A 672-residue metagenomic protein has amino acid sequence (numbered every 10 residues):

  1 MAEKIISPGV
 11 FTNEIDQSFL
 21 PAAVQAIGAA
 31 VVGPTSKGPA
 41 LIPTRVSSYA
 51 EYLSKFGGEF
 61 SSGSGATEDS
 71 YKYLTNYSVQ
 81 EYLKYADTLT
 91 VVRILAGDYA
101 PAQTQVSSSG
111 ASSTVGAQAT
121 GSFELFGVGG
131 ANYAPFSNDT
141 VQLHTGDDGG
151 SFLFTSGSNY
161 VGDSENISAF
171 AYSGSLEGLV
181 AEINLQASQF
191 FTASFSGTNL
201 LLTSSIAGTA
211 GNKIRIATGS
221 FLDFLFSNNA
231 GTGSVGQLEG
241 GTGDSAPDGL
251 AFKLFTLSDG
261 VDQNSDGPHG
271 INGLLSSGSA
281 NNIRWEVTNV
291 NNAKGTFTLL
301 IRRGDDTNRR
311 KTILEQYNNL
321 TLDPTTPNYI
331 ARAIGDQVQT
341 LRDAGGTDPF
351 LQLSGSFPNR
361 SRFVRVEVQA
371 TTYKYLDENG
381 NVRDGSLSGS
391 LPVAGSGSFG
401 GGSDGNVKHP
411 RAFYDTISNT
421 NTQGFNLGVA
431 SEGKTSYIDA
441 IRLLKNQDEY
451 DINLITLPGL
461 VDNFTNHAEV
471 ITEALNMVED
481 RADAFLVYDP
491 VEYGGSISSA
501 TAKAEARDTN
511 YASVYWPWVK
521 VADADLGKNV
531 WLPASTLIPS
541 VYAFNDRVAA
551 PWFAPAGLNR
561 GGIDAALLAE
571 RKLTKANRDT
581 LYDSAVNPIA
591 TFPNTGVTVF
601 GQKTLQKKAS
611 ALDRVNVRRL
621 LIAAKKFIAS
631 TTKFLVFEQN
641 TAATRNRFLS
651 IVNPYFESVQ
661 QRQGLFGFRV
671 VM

Functional and structural regions predicted by a protein language model:
M1-Q105, S109, S158, S175 (+5 more regions): Structured, hydrophobic secondary-structure cores that serve as assembly/anchoring elements
T44-S61, T67-L89, I94-A100, S108-D223 (+3 more regions): Extended, beta-strand-rich, solvent-exposed assembly scaffolds of outer structural proteins
T218-V235, W518-D525, F668-V671: Short, surface-exposed, charge-dense and proline/glycine-enriched linear segments
